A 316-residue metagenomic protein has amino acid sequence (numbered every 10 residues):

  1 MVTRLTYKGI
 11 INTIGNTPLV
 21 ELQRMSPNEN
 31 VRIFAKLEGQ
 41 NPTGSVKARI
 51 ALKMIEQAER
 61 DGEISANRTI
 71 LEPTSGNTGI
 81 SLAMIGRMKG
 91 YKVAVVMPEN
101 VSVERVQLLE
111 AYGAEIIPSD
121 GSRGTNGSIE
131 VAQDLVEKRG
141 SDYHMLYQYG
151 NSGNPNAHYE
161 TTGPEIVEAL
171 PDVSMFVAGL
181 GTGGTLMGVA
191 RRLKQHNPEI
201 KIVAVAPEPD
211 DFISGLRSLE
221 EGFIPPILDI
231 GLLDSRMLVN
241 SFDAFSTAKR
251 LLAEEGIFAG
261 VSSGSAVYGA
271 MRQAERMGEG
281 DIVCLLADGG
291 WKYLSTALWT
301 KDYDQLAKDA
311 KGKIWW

Functional and structural regions predicted by a protein language model:
M1-W316: PLP-dependent amino-acid enzyme catalytic core
